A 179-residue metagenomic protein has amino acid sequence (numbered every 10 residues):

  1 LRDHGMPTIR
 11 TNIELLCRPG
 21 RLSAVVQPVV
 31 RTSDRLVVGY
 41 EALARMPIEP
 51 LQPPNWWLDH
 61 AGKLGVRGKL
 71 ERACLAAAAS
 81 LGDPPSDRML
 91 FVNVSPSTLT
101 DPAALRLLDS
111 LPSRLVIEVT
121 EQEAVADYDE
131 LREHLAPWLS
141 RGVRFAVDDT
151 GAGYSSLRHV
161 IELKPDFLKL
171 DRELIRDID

Functional and structural regions predicted by a protein language model:
L1-P7, M89-V94: Flexible, glycine/charge-rich interdomain/linker segments that couple and regulate nucleotide signaling catalytic cores
D3-H60: Active-site core of bacterial EAL-family cyclic-dinucleotide phosphodiesterase domains
P19, D34, P84, D109-P112 (+1 more regions): Alpha-helix termination/capping residues and helix-transition junctions
V25-Q27, E41-R45, F91-S95, E118-T120 (+2 more regions): A cross-family glycoside hydrolase active-site/sugar-binding cleft signature
P47-L51, R72-A76, D149: Short acidic-capped amphipathic helix/loop micro-motif used as an active-site/signal-coupling element
V66-E133: Catalytic core of bacterial c-di-GMP phosphodiesterases, primarily the EAL and HD-GYP domains, capturing alpha-helical
L107-D177: The catalytic core of metal-dependent phosphodiesterases that act on cyclic dinucleotides
